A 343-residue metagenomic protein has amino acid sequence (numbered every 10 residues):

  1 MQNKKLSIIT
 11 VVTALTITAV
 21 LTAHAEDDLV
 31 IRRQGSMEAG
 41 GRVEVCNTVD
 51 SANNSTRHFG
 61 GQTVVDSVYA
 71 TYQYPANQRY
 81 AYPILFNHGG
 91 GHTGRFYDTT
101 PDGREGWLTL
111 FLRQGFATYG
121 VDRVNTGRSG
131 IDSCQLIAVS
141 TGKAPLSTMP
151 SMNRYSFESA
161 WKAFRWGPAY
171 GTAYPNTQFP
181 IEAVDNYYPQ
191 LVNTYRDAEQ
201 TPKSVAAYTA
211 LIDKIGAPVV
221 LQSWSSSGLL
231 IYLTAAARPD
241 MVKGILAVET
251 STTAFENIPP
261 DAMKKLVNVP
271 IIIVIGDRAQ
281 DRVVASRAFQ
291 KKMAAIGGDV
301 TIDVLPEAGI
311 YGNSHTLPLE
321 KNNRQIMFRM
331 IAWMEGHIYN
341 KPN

Functional and structural regions predicted by a protein language model:
E26-R79: N-terminal cap/lid segment of alpha/beta-hydrolase-fold proteins
A81-G89: Short beta-strand element of the alpha/beta-hydrolase
H88-T93, Y97-T100: Active-site glycine-rich loops that stabilize anionic/oxyanionic intermediates across multiple enzyme folds
R104-S129: Conserved alpha/beta-hydrolase
P202-V219: Conserved acidic catalytic loop of the alpha/beta-hydrolase fold
Q222-I231: Gly/Ala-rich beta-loop-alpha elbow adjacent to hydrolase catalytic centers
A247-P306: The feature captures the conserved acid-bearing segment of alpha/beta-hydrolase catalytic domains
T316-N343: Catalytic active-site module of serine/aspartate enzymes centered on a nucleophile-bearing elbow/loop
